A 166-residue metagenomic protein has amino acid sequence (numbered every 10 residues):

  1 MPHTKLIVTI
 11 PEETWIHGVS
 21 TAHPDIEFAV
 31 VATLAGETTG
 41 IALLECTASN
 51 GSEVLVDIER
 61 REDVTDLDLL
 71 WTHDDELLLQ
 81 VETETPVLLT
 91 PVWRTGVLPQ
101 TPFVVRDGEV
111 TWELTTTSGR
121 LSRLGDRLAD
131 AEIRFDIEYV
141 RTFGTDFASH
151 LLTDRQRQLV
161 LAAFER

Functional and structural regions predicted by a protein language model:
M1-T116, R120-L124: DNA-contacting interfaces and partner/effector-binding or oligomerization modules in DNA-centric proteins
P99-F103, R134-Y139: Short, structured loop/turn "capping" segments at alpha-beta junctions
Y139-A148: Short, Lys/Arg-enriched N-terminal segment that forms or immediately precedes the first helix of a structured domain
S149-R166: Helix-turn-helix DNA-binding segment
